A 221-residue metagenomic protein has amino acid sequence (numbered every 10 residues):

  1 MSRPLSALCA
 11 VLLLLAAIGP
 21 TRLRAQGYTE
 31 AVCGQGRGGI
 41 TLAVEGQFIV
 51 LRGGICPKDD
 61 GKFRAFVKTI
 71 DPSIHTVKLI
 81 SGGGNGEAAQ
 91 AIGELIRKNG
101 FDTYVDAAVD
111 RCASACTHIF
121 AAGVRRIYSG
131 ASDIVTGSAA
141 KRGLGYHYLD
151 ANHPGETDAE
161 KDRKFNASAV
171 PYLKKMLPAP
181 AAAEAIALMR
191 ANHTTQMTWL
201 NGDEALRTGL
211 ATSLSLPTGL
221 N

Functional and structural regions predicted by a protein language model:
M1-C9: Bacterial N-terminal signal peptides that target proteins for export
C9-A17: Bacterial N-terminal signal peptides
G19-A25: Sec/Tat signal peptide C-region and signal peptidase I cleavage site
A25, V32-K62: STAS-typified acidic loop motif
D60-V67, A89-G93, R97, C116-T117 (+4 more regions): Extracytoplasmic/secreted envelope proteins and their assembly/folding machinery, especially bacterial periplasmic
S73-A88, D102-D110: Short, glycine-/small-residue-enriched flexible loop/hinge segments at domain edges that mediate gating
T76, R142-N221: Charged, glycine-interspersed solvent-exposed loop segments at helix/strand-loop junctions that cap or gate access
F101-H147: Glycine-rich beta-to-alpha active-site loop
